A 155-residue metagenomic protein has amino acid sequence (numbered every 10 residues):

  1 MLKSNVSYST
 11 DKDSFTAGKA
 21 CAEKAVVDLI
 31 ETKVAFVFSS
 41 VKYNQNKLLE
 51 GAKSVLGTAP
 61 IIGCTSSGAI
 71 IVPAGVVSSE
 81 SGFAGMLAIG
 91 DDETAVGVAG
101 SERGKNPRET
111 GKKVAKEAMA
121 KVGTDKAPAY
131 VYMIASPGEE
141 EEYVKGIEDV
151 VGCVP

Functional and structural regions predicted by a protein language model:
M1-P155: Cofactor- and metal-binding active-site motifs of prokaryotic enzymes that mediate redox/radical or nucleophilic
